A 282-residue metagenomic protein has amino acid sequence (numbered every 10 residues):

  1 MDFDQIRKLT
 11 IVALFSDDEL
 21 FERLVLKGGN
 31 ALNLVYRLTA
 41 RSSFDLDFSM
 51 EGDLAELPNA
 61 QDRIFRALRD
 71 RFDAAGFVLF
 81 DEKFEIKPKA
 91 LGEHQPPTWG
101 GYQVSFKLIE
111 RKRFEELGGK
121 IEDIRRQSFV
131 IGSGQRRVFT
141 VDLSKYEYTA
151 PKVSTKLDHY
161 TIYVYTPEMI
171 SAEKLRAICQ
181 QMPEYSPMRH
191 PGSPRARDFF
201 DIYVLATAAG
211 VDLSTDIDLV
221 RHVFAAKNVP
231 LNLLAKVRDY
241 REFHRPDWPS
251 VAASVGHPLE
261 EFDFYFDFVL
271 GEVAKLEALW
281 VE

Functional and structural regions predicted by a protein language model:
M1-L24, L34-E282: Structured mid-to-C-terminal alpha-helical surface segments
L26-N30: Glycine-rich beta-strand-to-loop/alpha-helix junction loops that act as flexible
